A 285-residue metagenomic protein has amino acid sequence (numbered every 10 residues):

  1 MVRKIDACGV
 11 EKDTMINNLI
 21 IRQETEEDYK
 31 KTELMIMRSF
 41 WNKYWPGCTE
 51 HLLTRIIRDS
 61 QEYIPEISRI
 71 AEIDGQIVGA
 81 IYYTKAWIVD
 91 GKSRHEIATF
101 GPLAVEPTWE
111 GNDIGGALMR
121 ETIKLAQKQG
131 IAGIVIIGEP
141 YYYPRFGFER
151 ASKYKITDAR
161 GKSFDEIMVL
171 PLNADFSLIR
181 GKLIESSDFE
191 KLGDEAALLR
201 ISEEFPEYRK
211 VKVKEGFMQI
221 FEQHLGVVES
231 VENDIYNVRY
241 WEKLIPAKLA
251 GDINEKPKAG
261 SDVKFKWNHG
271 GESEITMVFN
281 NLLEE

Functional and structural regions predicted by a protein language model:
L19-T32: A short beta-loop-alpha structural element at the N-terminal edge of CoA-dependent acyl/N-acetyltransferase catalytic
E33-I36, F40-W87: Active-site rim helix/loop that mediates acceptor-substrate recognition in acyltransferases
F100, V105, G111-K124, V135-I136: Conserved acetyl-CoA-binding loop-helix of GNAT-fold acetyltransferases
K128-A132, I137-K162: Conserved active-site alpha-helix within GNAT-family acetyltransferase domains
Q219-E232: Structural detector for short beta-strands of small beta-barrel domains
K243-E255: Beta-strand/loop nucleic-acid-binding surfaces
D252-K264: Short nucleic-acid-contacting surface segments enriched for D/E, G, S/T with interspersed K/R
G270-E285: OB-fold/S1-family single-stranded nucleic acid-binding modules
